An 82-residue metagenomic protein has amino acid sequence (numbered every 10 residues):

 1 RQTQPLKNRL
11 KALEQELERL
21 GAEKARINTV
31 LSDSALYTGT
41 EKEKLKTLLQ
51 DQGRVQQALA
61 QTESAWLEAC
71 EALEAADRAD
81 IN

Functional and structural regions predicted by a protein language model:
R1-N82: Charged, heptad-repeat coiled-coil alpha-helices that serve as long linker/dimerization "arms" in large NTP-dependent
